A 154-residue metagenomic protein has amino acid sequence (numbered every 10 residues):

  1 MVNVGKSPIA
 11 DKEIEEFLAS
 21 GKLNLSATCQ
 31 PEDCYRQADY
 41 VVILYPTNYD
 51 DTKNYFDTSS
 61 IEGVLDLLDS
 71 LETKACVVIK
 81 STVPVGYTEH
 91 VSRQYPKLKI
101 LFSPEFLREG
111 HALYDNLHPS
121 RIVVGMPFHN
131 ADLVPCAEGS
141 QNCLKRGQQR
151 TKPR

Functional and structural regions predicted by a protein language model:
M1-R154: Structural/interface elements that position substrates and couple domains in central-metabolism enzymes
